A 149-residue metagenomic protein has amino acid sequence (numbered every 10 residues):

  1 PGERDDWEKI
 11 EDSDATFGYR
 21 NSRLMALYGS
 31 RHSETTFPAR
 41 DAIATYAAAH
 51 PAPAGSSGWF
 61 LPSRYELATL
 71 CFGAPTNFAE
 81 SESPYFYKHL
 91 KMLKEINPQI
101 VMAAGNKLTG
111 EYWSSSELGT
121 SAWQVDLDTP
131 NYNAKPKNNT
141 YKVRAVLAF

Functional and structural regions predicted by a protein language model:
P1-S56, D128-F149: Short, compositionally biased
T36, R40-G58, R64-A134, A148: An exposed tryptophan-centered "aromatic clamp" motif
